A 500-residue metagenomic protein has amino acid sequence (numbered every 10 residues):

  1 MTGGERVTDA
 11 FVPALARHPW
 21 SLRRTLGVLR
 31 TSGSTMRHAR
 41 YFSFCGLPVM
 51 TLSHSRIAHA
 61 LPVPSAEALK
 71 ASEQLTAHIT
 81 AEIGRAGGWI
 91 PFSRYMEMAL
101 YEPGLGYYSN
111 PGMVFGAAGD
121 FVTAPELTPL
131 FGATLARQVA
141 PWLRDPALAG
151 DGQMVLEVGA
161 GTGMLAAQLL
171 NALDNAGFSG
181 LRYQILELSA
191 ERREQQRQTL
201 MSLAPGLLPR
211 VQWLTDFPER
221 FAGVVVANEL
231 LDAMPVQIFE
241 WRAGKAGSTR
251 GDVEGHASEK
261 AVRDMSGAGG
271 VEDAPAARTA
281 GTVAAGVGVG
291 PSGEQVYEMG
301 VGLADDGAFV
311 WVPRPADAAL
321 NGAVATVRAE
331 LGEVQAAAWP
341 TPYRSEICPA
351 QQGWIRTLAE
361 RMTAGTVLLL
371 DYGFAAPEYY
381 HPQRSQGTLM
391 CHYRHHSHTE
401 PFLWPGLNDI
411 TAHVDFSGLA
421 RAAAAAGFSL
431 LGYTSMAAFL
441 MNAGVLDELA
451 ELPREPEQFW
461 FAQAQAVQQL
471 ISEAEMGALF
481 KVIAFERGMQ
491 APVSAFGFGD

Functional and structural regions predicted by a protein language model:
T2-G4, S32-T35, R250-V253: Targeting/processing segments of secretory and organellar proteins
A10-V12, P19, A39, V253 (+2 more regions): Short hydrophobic alpha-helical segments enriched in small aliphatic residues
S21, S32-S34, S43, S53 (+3 more regions): Serine residues within intrinsically disordered or low-complexity segments
L26-L29, M36, Y41-L52: N-terminal mitochondrial targeting presequence
F44, P48-V158, T162-F221, F239 (+3 more regions): Rossmann-like AdoMet
A190, L231, F374: Short, glycine/acidic-enriched loop or turn micro-motifs at the edges of active sites
V226-D252, D273-A318, P382-H392: A mobile, often basic/glycine-rich helix-loop segment that functions as the active-site lid/recognition loop
A323-D500: Long, Lys/Arg- and hydrophobic-enriched amphipathic alpha-helices
